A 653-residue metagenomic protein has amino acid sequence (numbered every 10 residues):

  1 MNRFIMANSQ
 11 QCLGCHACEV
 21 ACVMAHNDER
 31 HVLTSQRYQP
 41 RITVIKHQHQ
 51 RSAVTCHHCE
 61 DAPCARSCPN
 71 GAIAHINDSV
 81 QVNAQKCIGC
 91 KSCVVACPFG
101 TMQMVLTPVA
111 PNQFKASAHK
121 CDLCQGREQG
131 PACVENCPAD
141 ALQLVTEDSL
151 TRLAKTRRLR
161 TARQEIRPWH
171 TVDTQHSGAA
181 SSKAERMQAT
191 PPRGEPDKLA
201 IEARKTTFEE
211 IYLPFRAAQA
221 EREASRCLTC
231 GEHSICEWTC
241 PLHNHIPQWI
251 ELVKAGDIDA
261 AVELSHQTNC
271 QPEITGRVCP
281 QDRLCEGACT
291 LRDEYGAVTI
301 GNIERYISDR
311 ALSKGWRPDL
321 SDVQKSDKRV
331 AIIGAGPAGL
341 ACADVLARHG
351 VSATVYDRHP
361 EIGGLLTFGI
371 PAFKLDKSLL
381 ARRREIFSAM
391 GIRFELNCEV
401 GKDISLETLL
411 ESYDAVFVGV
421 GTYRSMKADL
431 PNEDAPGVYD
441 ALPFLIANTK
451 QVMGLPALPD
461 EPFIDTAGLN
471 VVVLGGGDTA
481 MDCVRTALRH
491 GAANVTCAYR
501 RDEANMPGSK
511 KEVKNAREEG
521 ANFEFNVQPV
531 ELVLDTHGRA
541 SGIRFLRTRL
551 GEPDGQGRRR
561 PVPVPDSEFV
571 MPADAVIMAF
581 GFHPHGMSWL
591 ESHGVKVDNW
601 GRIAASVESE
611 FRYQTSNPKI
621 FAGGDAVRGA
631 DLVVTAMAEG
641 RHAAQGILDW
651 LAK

Functional and structural regions predicted by a protein language model:
N2, D28-R66, A84-K86, V94-E210 (+9 more regions): Flanking helices and flexible, charged tails adjoining ferredoxin-like Fe-S electron-transfer domains in multi-subunit
I5-A21, A25, H49-G71, Q81-G100 (+7 more regions): Cysteine-centered iron-sulfur cluster-binding motifs in ferredoxin-type domains/subunits of redox enzymes
R193-G194, I201-E210, N244-K254, S265-H266 (+9 more regions): Beta1-alpha1 glycine-rich phosphate/pyrophosphate-binding loop at the start of Rossmann-like nucleotide-binding domains
W249, I274-T275, D282-I333, H349 (+3 more regions): FAD-binding core/adjacent interface of flavoenzyme oxidoreductases
A260, Q324-I333, A381-L430, E531-A540 (+5 more regions): Feature captures the FAD/FMN-dependent oxidoreductase FAD-binding
D434-G468, P553-A630: FAD-site-proximal beta/loop scaffold in flavoenzymes
P459-V495: Predominantly flavin-linked oxidoreductase catalytic cores and closely associated redox partners
C483, A626-A652: A conserved FAD-binding loop/helix module that cradles the flavin
